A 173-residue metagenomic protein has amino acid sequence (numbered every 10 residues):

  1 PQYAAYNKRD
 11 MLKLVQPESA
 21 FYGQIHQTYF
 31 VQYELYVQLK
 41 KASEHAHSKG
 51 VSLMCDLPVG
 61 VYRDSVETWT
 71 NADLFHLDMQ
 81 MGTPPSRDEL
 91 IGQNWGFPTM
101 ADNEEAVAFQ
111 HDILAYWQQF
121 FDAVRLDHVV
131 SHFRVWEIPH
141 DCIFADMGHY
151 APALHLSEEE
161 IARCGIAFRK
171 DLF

Functional and structural regions predicted by a protein language model:
P1-K40, G60-F173: Alpha-amylase-like alpha-glycosidases and glucanotransferases acting on alpha-linked glucans and related
L39-H47: Surface-exposed amphipathic alpha-helices with a cationic face
K49-G50, D122: Loop/turn elements at helix/coil->beta-strand transitions in domains of secreted/extracellular proteins
L53-C55, V124: Hydrophobic faces of well-ordered beta-strands that scaffold small-molecule active sites in alpha/beta enzyme cores
